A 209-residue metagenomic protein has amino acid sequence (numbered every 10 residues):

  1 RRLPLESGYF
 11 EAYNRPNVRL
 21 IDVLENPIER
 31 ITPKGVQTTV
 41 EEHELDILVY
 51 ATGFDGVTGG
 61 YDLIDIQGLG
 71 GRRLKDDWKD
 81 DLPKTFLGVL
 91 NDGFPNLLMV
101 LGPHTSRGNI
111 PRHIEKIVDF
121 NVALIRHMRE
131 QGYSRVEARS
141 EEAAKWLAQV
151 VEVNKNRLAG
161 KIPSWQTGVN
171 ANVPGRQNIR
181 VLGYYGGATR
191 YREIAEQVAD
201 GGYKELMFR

Functional and structural regions predicted by a protein language model:
R1, P27-R30, G56-T58, S106-G108: Flexible loop/turn segments at secondary-structure boundaries
R1-G8: Short beta-strand to alpha-helix junction loop
A12, P16-T39: A conserved short coil-to-beta-strand element within the FAD-binding core of flavoproteins
R19-I21, V49, P95-L98: Hydrophobic/aromatic beta-strand patches that form the interior of the parallel beta-sheet core in alpha/beta enzyme
Q37-I47, A51: Core beta-strand elements of the Rossmann-like FAD/NAD(P) dinucleotide-binding domain in flavoenzyme oxidoreductases
V49, G53, D119-F120: C-terminal, active-site-flanking charged/polar segments
D55-P103, I114: Glycine-rich loop(s) and the adjacent beta-strand/alpha-helix scaffold that form part
K84-T85, N96-R209: C-terminal, flexible cofactor-proximal segment of oxidoreductases
